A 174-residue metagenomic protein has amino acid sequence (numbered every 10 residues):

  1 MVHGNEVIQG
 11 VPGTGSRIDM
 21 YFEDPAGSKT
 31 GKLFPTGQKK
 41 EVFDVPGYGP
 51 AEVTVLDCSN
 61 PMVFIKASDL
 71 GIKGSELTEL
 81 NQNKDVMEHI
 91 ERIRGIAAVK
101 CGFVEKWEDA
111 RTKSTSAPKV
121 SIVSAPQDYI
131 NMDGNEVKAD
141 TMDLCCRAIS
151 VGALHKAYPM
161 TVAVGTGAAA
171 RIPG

Functional and structural regions predicted by a protein language model:
M1-G174: Active-site proximal loop and beta-alpha junction motif in alpha/beta enzyme cores
